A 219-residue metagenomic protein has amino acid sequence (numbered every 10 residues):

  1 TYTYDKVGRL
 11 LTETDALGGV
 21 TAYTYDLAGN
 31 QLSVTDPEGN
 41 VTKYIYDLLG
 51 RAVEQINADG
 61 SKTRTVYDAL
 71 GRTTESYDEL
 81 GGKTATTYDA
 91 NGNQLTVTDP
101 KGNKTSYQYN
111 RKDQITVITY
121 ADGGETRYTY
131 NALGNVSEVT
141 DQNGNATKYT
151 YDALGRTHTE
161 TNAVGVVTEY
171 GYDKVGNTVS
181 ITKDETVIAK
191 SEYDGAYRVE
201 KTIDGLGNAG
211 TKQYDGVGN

Functional and structural regions predicted by a protein language model:
T1-D15, G19-N57, S61-D78, G82-Y120 (+3 more regions): Beta-strand elements of repeat-based all-beta scaffolds
